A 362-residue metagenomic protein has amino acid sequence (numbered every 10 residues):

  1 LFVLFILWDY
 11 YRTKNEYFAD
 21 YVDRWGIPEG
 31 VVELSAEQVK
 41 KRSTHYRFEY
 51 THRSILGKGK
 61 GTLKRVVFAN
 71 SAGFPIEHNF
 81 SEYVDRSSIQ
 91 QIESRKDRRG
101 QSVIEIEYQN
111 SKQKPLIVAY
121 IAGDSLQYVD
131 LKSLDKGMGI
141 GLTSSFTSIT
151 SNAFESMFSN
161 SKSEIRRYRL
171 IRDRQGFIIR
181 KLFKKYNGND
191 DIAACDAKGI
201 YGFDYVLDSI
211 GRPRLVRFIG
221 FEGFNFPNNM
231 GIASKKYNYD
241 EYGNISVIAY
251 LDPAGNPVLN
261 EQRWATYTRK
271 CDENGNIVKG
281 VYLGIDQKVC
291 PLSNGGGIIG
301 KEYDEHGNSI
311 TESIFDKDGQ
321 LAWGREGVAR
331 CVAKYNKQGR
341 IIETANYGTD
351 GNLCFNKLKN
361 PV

Functional and structural regions predicted by a protein language model:
L1-L4: N-terminal Sec-pathway targeting helices
I6-V362: Buried hydrophobic residues that stabilize the cores of well-folded domains
